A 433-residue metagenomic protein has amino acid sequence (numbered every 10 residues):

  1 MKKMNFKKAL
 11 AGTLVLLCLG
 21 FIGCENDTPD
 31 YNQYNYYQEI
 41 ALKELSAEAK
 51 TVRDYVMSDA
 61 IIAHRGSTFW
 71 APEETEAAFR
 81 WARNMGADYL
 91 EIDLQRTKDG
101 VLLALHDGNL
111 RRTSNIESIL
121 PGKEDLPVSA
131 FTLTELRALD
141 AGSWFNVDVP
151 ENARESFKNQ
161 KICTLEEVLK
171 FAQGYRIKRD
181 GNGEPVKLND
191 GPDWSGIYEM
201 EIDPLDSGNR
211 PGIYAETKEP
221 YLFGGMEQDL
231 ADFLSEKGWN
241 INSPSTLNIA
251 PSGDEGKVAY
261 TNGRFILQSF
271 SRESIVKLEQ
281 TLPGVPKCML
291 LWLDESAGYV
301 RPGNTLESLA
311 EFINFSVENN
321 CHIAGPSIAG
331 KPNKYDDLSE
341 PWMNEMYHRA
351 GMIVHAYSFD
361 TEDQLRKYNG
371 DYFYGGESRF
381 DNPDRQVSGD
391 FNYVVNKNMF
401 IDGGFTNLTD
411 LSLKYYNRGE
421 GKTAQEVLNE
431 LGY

Functional and structural regions predicted by a protein language model:
K2-A11: Bacterial N-terminal signal peptides that target proteins for export
L16-L17: Repetitive helical segments and hydrophobic/amphipathic motifs
C24-Y433: Phosphate-group recognition and catalysis centered on beta-loop-alpha active-site segments
